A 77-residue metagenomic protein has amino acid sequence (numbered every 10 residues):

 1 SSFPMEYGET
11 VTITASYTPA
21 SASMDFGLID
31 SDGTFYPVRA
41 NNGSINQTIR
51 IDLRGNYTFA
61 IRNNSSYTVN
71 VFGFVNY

Functional and structural regions predicted by a protein language model:
S1-G8: Non-catalytic, beta-strand-enriched accessory regions in extracellular/secretory proteins and membrane protein
F3, R39-D52: Beta-sandwich interaction modules
G8, T18-A20, S31, R54 (+2 more regions): Generic structural motif
E9-V11, I49-S66: Noncatalytic modules at the cell exterior or secretory-pathway interfaces, chiefly beta-strand-rich lectin/adhesion
I13-Y17: Aromatic/hydrophobic beta-strand junction motif of beta-rich domains
S21-S44: Surface-exposed beta-strand/loop patches in noncatalytic accessory domains and peripheral targeting/linker segments
A22-D25, R62-Y77: Edge beta-strands of jelly-roll/beta-sandwich modules across compartments, strongly enriched in secreted/luminal
